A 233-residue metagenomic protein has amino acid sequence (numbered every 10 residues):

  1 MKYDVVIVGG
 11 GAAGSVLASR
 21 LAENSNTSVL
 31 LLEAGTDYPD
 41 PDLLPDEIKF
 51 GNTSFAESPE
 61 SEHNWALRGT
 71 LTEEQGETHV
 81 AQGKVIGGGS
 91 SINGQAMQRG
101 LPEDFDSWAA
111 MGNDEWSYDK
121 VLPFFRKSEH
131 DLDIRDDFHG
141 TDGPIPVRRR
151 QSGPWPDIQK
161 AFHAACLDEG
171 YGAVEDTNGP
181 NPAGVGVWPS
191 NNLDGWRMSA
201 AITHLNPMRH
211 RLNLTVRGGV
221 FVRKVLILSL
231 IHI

Functional and structural regions predicted by a protein language model:
M1-I231: N-terminal redox-cofactor-binding region of secreted/periplasmic oxidoreductases
